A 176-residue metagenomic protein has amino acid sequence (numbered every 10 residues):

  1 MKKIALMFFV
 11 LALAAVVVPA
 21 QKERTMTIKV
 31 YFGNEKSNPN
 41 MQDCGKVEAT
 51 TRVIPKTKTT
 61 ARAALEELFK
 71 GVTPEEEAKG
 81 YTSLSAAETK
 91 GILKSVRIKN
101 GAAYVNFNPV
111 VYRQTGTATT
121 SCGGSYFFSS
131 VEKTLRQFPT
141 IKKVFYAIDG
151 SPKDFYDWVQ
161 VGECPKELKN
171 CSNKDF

Functional and structural regions predicted by a protein language model:
K2-L6, A15-F176: Bimodal "functional hotspot" detector
L11-A12: Repetitive helical segments and hydrophobic/amphipathic motifs
